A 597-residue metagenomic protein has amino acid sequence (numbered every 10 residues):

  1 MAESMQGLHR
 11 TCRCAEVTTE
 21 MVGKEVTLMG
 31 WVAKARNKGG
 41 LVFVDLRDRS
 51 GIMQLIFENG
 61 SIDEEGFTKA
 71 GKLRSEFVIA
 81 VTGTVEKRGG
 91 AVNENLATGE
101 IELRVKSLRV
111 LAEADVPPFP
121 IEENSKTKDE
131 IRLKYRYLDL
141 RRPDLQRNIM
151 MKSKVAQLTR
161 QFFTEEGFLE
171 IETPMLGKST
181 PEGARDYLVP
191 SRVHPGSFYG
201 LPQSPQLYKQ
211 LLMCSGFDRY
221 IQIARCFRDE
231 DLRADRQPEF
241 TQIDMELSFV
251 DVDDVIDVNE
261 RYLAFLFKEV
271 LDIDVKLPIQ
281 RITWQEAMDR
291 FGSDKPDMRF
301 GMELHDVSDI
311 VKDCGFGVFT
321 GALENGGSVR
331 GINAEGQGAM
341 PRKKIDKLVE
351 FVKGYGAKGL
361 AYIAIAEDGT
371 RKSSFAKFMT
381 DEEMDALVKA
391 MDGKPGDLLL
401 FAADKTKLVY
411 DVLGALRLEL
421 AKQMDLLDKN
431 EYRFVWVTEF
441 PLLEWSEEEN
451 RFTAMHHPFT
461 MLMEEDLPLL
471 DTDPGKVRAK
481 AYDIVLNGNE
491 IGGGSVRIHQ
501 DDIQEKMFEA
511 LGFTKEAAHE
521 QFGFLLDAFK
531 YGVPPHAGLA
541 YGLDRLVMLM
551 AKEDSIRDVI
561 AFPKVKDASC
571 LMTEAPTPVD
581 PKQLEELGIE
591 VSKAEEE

Functional and structural regions predicted by a protein language model:
M1-E597: Class II aminoacyl-tRNA synthetase catalytic cores and aaRS-like
